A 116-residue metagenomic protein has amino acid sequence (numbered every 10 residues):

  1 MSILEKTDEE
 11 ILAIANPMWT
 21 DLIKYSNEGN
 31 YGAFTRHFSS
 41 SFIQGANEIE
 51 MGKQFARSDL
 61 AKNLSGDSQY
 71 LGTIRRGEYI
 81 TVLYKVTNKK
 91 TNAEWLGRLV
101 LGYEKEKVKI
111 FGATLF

Functional and structural regions predicted by a protein language model:
M1-E28: Short, low-complexity N-terminal intrinsically disordered segments enriched in polar/charged residues
M1-S2, S40-G45, G97-G102: Charged, low-complexity, helix/coiled-coil-prone segments
L4, K24, T35, D67 (+2 more regions): Preference for short coil/turn "hinge" residues that link or interrupt alpha-helices
L4-E5, L22, E48-E50, L60-S65 (+2 more regions): A short linear-motif detector with a strong N-terminal bias
T7-E10, S26-N27, F55-S58, S68-L71 (+1 more regions): Short secondary-structure boundary micro-motifs
N16-P17, G32-R75: Short solvent-exposed beta->alpha transition segments
E28-R36, K62-S65, K85-E94: Short, charge-rich amphipathic segments
L71-F116: Exposed beta-sheet edge and beta->alpha loop/turn motif
